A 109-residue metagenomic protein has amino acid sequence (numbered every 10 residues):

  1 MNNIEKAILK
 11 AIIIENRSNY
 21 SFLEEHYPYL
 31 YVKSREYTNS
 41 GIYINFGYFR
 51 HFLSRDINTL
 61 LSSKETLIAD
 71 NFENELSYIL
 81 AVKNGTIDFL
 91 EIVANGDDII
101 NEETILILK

Functional and structural regions predicted by a protein language model:
M1-T66, E102-K109: N-terminal domain-onset segments
A69-K109: Short, compact, well-ordered microdomains
